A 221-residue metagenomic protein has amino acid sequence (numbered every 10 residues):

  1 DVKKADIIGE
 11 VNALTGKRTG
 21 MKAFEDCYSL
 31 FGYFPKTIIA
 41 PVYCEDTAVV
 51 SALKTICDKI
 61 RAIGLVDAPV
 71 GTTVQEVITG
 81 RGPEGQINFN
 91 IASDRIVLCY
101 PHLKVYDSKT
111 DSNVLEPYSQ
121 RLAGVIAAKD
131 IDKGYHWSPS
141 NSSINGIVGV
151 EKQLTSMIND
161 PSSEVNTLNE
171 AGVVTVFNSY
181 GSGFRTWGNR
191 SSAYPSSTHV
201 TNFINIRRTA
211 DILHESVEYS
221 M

Functional and structural regions predicted by a protein language model:
K4-S220: A glycine- and small-residue-enriched flexible loop/hinge signal that marks low-structured segments
